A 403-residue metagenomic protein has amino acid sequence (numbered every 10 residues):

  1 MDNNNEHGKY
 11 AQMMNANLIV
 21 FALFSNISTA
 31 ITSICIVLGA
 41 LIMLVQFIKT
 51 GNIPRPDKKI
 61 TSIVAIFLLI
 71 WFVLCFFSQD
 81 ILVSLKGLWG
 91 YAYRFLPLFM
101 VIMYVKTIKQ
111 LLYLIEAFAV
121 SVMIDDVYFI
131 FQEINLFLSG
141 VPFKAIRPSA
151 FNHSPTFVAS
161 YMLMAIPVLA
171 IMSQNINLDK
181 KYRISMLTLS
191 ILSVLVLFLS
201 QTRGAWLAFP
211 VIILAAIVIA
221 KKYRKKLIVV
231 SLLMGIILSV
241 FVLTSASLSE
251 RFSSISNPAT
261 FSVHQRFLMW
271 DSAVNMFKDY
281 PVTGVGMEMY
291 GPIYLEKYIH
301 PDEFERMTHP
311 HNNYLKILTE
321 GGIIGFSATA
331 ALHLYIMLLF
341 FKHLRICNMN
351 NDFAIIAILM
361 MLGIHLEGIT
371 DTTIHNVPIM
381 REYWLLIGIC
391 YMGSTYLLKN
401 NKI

Functional and structural regions predicted by a protein language model:
M1-K86, M103-A119, M172-I184, V229-L233 (+2 more regions): Transmembrane signal-anchor hairpin modules in multi-pass inner-membrane enzymes, especially those that act on
N17-F21, F72, L96, L112-K144 (+5 more regions): Alpha-helical transmembrane segments of multi-pass inner-membrane proteins
T29-F47, L88-F99, F157-I166, L207-L214 (+3 more regions): Membrane-embedded alpha-helical segments of multi-pass membrane proteins, especially the transmembrane helices
L38-L44, I355-I403: Transmembrane alpha-helices of multi-pass inner-membrane enzymes
L82-K86, N152-P155, S200-A205, M307-N312 (+1 more regions): Membrane-interface catalytic loops of GT-C/OST-like multi-pass glycosylation enzymes that act
F143, N257-D271, D279, T283-G321: Long extracytoplasmic/lumenal interhelical loops at the membrane interface of multi-pass membrane proteins
L199, A220-F261, D271-D279, M287: A membrane-periplasm/extracellular boundary helix in multi-pass inner-membrane enzymes that assemble envelope glycans
E320-K342, I387: Selective detector of the "anchor" transmembrane alpha-helix that sits immediately C-terminal
